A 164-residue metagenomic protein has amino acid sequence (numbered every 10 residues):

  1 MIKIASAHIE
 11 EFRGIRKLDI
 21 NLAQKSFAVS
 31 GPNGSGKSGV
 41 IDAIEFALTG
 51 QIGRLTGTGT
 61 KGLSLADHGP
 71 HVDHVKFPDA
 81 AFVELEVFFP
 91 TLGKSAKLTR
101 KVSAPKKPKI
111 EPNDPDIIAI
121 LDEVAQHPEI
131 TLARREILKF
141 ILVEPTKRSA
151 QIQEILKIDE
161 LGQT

Functional and structural regions predicted by a protein language model:
M1-F46: Pre-Walker A-like glycine/lysine-rich segment at the N-terminus of P-loop NTPase domains
I2-I4, A80, V124-H127: Sequence-level motif detector for i,i+2 pairs with an aromatic at +2
K3-H8, D19-N21, F82-F88, S95-K101 (+1 more regions): Ser/Thr- (and often Asn-) enriched beta-sheet segments in non-cytosolic proteins
E11-R13, F89, E136: Short, flexible loop/turn elements at secondary-structure junctions
L22, K76-D79, P145: Generic structural signal for well-ordered secondary structure
F27, T91-T164: Extended, charged alpha-helical "arm/stalk" segments used for dimerization and assembly in large NTPase-driven machines
S30-P32, G39-K97, P105-K106, P128: Conserved P-loop NTP-binding catalytic core
